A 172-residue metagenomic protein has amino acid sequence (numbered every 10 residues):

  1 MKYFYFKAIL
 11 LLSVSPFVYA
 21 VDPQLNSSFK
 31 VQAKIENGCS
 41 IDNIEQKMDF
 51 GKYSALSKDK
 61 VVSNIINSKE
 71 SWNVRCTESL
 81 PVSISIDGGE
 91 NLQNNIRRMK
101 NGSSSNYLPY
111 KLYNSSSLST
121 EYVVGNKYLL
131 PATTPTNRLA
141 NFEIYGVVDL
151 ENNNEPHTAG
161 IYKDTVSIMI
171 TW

Functional and structural regions predicted by a protein language model:
M1-F4: Positively charged n-region of N-terminal signal peptides that target proteins for export
K7-A8, D164: Sec-dependent N-terminal signal peptides
V21-G102, Y128-W172: N-terminal small/polar-rich segments of proteins
S116-L118, W172: Solvent-exposed strand-loop boundary residues in beta-sheet-rich modules
T120-K127: Short beta-strand and strand-turn-strand segments in soluble, beta-rich domains
